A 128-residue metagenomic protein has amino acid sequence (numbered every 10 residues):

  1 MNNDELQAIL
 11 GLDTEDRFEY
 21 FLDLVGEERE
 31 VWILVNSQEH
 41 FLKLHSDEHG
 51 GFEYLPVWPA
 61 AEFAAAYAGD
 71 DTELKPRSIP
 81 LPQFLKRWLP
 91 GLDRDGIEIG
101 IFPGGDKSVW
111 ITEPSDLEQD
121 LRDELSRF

Functional and structural regions predicted by a protein language model:
M1-F128: Conserved NAD+-utilizing ADP-ribose enzyme module
